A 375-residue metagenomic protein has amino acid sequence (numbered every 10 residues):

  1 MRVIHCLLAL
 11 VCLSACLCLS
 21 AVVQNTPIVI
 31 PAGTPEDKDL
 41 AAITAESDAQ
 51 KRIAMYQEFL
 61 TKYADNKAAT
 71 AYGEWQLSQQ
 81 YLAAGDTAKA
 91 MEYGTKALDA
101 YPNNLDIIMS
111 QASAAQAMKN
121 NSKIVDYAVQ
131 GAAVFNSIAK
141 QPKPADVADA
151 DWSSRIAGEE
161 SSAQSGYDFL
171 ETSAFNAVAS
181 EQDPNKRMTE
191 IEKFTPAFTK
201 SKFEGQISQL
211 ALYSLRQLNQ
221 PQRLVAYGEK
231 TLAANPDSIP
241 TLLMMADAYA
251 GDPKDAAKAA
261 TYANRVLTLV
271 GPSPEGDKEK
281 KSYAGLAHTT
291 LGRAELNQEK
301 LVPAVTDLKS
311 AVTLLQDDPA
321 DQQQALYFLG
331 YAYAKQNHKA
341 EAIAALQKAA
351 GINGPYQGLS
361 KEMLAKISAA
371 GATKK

Functional and structural regions predicted by a protein language model:
L19-Q76, D126, A163-E181, N185 (+2 more regions): N-terminal leader/linker segments that initiate helical-solenoid repeat arrays
P27-P31, Y167-F169, K281-S282, A287 (+3 more regions): Terminal, low-structured helical/coil segments at or just beyond the last alpha-helical repeat
A41, Q76, S110, T172-N176 (+5 more regions): "A position-specific structural signal for the A-helix of alpha-solenoid helical repeats
E46, Y81, A115, V178-E181 (+5 more regions): Residue at a conserved register position within TPR or TPR-like alpha-solenoid repeats
L60-Y72, A132-Y167, S180, T195-E204 (+2 more regions): Flexible helix-coil transition and linker loops at the boundaries of alpha-helical arrays
Q116, N120-K140, T261-L269, A334 (+2 more regions): TPR/TPR-like (Sel1-like) alpha-helical repeat modules
